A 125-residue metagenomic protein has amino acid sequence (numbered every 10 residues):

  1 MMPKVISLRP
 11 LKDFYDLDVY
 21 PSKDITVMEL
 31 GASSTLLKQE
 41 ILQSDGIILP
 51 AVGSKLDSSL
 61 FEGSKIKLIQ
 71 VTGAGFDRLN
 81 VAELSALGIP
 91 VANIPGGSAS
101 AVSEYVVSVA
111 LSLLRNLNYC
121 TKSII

Functional and structural regions predicted by a protein language model:
M2-P90: An N-terminal-biased, well-structured beta-alpha scaffold segment characteristic of Rossmann-like dinucleotide-binding
L87-I89, P95-I125: Phosphate-binding beta-alpha-beta segment of Rossmann-like dinucleotide-binding domains, i.e., the NAD(P)
